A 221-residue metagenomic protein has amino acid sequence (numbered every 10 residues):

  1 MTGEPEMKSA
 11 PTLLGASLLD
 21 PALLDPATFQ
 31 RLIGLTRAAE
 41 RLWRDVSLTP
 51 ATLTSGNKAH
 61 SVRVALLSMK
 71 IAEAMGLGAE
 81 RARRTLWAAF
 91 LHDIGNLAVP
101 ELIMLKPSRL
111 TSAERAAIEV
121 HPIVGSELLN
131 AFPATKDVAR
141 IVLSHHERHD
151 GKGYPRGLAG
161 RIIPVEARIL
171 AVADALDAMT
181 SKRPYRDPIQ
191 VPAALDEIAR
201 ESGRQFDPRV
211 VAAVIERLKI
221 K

Functional and structural regions predicted by a protein language model:
T2-E6: Short, Lys/Arg-enriched N-terminal segments with co-localized hydrophobic residues within the first ~10-30 amino acids
K8-K221: Histidine- and acidic-residue-rich, metal-dependent catalytic cores
